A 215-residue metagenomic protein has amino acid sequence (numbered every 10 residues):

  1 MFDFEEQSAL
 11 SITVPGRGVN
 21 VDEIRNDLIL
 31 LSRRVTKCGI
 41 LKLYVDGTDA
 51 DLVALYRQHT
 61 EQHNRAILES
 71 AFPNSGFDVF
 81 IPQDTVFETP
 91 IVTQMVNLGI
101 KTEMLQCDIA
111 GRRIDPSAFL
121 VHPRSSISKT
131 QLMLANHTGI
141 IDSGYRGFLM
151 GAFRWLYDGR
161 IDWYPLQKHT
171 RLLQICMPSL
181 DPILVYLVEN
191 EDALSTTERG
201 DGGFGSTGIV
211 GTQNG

Functional and structural regions predicted by a protein language model:
M1-G215: DUTPase catalytic domain/fold
